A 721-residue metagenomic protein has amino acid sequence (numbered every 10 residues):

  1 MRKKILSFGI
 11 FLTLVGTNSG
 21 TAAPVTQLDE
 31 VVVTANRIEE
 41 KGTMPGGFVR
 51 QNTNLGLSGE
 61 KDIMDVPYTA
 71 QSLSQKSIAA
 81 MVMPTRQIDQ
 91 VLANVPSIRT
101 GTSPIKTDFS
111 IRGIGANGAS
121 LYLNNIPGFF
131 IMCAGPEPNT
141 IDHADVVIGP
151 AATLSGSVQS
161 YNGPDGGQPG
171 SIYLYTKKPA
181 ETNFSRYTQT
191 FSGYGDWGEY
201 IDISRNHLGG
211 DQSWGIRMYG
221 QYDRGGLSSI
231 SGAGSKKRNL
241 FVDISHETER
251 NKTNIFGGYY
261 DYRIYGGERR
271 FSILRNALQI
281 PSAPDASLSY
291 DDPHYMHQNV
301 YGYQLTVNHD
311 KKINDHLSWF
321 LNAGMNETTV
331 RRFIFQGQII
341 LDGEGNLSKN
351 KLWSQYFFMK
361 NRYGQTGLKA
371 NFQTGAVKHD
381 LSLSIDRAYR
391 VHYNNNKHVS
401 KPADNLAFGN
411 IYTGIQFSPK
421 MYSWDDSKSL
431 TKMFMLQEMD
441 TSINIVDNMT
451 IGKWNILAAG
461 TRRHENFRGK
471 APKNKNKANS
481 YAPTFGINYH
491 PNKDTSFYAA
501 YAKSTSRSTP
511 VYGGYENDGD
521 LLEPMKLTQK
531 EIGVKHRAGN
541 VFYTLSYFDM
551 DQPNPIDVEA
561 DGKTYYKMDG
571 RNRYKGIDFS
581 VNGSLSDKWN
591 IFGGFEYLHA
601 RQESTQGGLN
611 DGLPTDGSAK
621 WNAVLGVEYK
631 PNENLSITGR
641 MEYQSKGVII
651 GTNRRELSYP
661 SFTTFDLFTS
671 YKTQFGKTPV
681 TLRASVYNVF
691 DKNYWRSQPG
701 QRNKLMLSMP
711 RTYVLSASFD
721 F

Functional and structural regions predicted by a protein language model:
S72-Q75, V91, T102-S155: Periplasmic plug
T140-R186: A beta-strand signature from Gram-negative outer-membrane beta-barrel systems, especially the internal plug domain
F184-R269, Y295-K312: Transmembrane beta-barrel wall of Gram-negative outer-membrane proteins
R263-I280, Y389-Y393, N466, N488-A538 (+4 more regions): Surface-exposed extracellular loop regions of Gram-negative outer-membrane beta-barrel proteins, predominantly
D310-K312, L317-G324, T328-I334, F497 (+3 more regions): Membrane-embedded beta-barrel scaffold of Gram-negative outer-membrane proteins
M359-N361, T374-H392, F434-Q552, S584-S586 (+2 more regions): Structural signature of Gram-negative outer-membrane beta-barrels, strongest in the C-terminal barrel of TonB-dependent
K453-N455, D549-D551, M568-T652, F690 (+1 more regions): Gram-negative outer-membrane beta-barrel transporters
I591, K646-I650, Y671-F721: C-terminal beta-signal and adjacent terminal beta-strands/loops of Gram-negative outer-membrane beta-barrel proteins
